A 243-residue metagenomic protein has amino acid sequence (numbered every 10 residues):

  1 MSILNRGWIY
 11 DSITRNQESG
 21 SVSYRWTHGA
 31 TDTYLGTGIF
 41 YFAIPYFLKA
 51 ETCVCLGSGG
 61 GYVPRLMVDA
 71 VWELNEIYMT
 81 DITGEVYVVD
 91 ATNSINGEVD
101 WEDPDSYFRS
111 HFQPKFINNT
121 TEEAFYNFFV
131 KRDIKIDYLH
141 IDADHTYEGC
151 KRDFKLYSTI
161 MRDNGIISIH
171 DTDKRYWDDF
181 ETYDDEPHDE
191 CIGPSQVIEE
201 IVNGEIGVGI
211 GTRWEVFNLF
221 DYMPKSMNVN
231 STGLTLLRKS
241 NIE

Functional and structural regions predicted by a protein language model:
M1-I39, Y138: Mobile, glycine- and charge-enriched loop segments and immediately flanking short secondary-structure elements within
Y24-D32, F40-E243: S-adenosylmethionine/decaboxylated-SAM
